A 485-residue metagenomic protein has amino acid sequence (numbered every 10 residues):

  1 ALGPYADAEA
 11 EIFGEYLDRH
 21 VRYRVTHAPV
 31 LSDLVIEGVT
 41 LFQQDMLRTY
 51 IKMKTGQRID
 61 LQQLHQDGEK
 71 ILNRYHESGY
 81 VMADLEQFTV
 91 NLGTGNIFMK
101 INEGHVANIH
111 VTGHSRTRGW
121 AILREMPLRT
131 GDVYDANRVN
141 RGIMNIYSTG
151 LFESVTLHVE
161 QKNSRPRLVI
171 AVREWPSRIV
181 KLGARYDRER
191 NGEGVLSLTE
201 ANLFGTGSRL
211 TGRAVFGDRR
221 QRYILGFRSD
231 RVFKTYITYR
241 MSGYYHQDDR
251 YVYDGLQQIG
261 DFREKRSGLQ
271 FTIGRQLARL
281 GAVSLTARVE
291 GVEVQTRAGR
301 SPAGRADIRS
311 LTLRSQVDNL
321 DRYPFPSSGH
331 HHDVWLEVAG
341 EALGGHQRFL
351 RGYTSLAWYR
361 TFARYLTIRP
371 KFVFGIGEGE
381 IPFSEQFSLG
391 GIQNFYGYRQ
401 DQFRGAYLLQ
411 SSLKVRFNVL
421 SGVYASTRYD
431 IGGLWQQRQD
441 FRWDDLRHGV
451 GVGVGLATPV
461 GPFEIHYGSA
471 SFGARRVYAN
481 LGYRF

Functional and structural regions predicted by a protein language model:
A1-I101, R116, W120, M126-R129 (+5 more regions): Post-signal-peptide, soluble extracytosolic/periplasmic N-terminal scaffold domains of envelope/secretory systems
G14-Y16, H27-P29, L92, S115 (+5 more regions): A generic beta-sheet turn/junction motif
H27-L34, E103-I109, E174-L182, V232-K234: Short, charged/polar, Gly/Pro-enriched secondary-structure boundary elements
D33, Q87, N108, S154-T156 (+2 more regions): Extracellular/lumenal ectodomain signal focusing on beta-strand-rich modules and carbohydrate-recognition contexts
L41-D45, Q62, K70, R116-W120 (+6 more regions): Gram-negative/organellar outer-membrane beta-barrel architecture
I179-L182, R300-Q437, L481-R484: C-terminal outer-membrane beta-barrel translocator/porin domains of Gram-negative envelope proteins and their
D440-G453: A short alpha/beta connector and helix-capping loop motif
